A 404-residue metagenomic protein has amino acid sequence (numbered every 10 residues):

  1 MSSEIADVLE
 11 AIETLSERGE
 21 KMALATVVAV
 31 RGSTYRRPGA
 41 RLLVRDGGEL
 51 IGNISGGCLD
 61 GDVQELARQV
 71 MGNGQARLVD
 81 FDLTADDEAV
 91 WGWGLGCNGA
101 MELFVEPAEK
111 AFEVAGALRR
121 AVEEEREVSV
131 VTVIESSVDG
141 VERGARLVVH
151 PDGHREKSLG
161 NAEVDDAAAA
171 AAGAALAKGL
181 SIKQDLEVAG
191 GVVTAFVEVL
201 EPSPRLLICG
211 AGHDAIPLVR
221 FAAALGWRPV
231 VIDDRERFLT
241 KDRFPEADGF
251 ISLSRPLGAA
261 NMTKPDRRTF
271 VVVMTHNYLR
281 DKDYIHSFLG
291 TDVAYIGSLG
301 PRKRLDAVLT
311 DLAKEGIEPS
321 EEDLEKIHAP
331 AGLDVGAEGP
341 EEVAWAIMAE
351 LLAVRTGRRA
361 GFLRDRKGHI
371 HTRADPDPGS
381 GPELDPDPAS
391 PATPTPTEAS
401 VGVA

Functional and structural regions predicted by a protein language model:
M1-D234, K241-G249, D266-F270, D311 (+2 more regions): Segments forming oxygen-rich coordination pockets for charged ligands
V27, D233, S254, M274-H276 (+1 more regions): Active-site proximal loops enriched in glycine and acidic residues that flank catalytic Cys/His/Asp and coordinate
V30, S136, H276-L279, P301-R304: Short glycine-rich anion-binding loops that position phosphate/pyrophosphate groups of nucleotides and phosphorylated
E236-F238, K303: Helix N-cap at the beta1-alpha1 junction of Rossmann-like dinucleotide-binding domains, i.e., the first residues
G249-L257: Short acidic-hydrophobic, aromatic-tinged amphipathic segments that line or gate anion-handling sites
P256-D266: Short amphipathic alpha-helix with an adjacent loop that forms part of the alpha/beta core around
T275, V293-A294, S298-A392, P396-A404: Adenosine-phosphate binding glycine-rich loop
R280-V293: Rossmann-fold NAD(P) dinucleotide-binding segment
